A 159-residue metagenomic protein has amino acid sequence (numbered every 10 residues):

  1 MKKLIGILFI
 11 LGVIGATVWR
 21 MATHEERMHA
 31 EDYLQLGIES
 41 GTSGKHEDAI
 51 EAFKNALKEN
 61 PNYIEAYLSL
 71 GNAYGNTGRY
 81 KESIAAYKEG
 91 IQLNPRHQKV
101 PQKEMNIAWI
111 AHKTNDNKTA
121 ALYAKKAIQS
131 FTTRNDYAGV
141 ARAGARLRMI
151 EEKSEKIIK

Functional and structural regions predicted by a protein language model:
M28-N55, E59: Alpha-helical segment of the N-proximal tetratricopeptide repeat
E31, E65, K99-Q102, R142: Start-of-helix register in tetratricopeptide repeats
Q35, S69, K103-N106, G139 (+1 more regions): Canonical tetratricopeptide repeat
